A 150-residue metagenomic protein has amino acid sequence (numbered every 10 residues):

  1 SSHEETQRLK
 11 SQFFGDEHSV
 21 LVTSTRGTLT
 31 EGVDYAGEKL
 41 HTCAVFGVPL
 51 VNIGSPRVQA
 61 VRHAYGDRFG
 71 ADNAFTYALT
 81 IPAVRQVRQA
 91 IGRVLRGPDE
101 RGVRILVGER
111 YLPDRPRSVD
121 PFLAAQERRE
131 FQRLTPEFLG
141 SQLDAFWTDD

Functional and structural regions predicted by a protein language model:
S1-D150: ASCE RecA-like P-loop NTPase motor cores that couple ATP hydrolysis to mechanical translocation on nucleic acids
